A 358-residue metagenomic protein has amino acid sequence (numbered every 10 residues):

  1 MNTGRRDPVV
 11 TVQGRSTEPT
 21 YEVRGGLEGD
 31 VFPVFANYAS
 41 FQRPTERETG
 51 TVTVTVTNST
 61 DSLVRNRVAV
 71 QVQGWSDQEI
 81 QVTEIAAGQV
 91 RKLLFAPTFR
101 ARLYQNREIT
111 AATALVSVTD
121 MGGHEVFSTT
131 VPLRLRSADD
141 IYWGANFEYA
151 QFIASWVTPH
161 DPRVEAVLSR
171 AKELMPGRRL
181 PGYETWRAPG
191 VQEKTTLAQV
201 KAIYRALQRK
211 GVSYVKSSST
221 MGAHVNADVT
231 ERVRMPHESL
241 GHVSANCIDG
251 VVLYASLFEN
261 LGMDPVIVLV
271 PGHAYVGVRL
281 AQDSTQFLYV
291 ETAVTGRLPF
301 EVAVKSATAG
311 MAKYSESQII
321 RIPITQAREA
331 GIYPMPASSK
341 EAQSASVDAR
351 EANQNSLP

Functional and structural regions predicted by a protein language model:
N2-P358: A structural boundary/capping signal
